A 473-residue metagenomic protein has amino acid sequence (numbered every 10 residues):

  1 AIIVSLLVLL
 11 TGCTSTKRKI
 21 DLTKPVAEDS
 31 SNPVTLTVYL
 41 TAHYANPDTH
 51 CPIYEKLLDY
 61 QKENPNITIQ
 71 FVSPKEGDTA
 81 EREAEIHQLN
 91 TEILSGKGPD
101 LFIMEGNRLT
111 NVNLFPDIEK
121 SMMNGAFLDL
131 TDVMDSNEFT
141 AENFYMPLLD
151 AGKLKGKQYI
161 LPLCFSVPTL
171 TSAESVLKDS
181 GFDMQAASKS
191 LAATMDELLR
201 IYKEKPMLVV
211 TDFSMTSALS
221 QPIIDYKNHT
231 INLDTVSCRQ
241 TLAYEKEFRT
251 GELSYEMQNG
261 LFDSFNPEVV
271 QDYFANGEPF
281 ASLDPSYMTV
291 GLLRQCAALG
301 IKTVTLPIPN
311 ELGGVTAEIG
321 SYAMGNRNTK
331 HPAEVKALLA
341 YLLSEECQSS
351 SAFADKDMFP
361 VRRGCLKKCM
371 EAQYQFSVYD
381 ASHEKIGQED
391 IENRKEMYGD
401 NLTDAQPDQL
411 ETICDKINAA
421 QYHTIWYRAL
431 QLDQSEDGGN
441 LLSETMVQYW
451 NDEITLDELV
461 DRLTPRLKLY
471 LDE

Functional and structural regions predicted by a protein language model:
L10-P116, E444, E453-E473: Conserved N-terminal structural module of periplasmic/extracytoplasmic solute-binding proteins
S73-E76, Q295-H383: Extracytoplasmic/periplasmic substrate-recognition and gating elements
R82-K97, F102, L114-P116, L177 (+4 more regions): Short helices/loops that flank or line small-molecule/ion binding pockets
M104-P168, K302-I308: Hinge/lid segment of periplasmic solute-binding proteins
D129-N143, A186-S188, Q221-A243, E247-F248 (+2 more regions): Short, solvent-exposed loop/beta-turn-alpha elements that line the ligand-binding surface or hinge of extracytoplasmic
D150-L170, L191-K246, G277-A281: Extracytoplasmic/periplasmic solute-binding protein
L198-Y202, T230-P267, L293-R294, V304-I308: Glycine-centered hinge/linker elements that transmit conformational signals in sensory and ligand-binding systems
D380-L471: C-terminal capping/gating helix-and-loop segments adjacent to ligand/active sites or protein-protein/ligand interfaces
